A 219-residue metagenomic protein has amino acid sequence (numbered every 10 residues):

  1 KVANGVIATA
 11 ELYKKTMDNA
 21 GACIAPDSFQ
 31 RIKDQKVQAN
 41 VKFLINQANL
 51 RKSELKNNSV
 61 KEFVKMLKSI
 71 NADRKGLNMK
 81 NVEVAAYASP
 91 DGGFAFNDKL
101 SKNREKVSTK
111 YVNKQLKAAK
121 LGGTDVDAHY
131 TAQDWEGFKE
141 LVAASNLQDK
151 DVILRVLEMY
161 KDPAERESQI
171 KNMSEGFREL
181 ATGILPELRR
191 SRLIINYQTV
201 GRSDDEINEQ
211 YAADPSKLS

Functional and structural regions predicted by a protein language model:
K1-S219: N-terminal targeting segments with Sec-dependent signals, encompassing both cleavable signal peptides and non-cleavable
